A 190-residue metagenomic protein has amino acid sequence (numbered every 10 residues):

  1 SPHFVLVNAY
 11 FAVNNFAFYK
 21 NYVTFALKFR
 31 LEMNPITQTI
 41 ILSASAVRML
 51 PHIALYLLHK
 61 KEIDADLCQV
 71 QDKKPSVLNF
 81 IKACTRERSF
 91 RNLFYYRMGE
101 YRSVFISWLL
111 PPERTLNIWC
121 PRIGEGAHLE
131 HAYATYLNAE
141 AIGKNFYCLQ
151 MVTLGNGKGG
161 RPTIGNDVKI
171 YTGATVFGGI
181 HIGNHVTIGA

Functional and structural regions predicted by a protein language model:
N8-E113: Terminal amphipathic alpha-helical/low-complexity segments used for targeting or macromolecular assembly
R114, I118-C120, G124-G126, E130-Y133 (+8 more regions): Left-handed beta-helix
